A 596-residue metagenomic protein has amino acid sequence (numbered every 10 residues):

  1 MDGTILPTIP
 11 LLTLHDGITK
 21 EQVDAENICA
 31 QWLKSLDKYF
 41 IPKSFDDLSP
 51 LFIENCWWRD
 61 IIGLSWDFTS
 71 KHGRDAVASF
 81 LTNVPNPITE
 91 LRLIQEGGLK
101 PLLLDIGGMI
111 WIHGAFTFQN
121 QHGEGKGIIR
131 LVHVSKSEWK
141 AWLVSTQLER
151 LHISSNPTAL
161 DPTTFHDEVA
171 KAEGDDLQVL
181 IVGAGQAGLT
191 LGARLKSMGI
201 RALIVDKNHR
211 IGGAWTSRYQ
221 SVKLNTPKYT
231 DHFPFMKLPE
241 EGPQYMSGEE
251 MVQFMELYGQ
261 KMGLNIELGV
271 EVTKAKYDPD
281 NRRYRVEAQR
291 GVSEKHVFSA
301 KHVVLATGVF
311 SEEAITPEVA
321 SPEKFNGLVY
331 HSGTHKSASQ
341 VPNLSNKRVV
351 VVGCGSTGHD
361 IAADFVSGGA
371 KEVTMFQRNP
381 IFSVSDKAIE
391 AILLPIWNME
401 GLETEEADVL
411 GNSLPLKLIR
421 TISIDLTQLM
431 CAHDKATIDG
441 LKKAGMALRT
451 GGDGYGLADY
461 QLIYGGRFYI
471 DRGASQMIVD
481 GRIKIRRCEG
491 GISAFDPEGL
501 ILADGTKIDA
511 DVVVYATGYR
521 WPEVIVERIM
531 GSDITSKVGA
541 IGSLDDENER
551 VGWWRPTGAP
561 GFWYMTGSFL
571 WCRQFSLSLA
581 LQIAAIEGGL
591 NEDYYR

Functional and structural regions predicted by a protein language model:
M1-D46, P50, D167-A172, D176: Short, low-complexity N-terminal intrinsically disordered segments enriched in polar/charged residues
D2-P7, A115-A170: Short beta-strand edge/turn micro-motifs at domain boundaries
A25-L33, K38, P42-G108: A solvent-exposed, acidic/Ser-Thr-rich amphipathic alpha-helical stretch
R74-F118, L224-A288, Y464-I485: N-terminal Rossmann-like dinucleotide/flavin-binding domain of flavoprotein oxidoreductases that bind FAD/FMN
Q147, I200, G248-V350, C354-S356 (+5 more regions): Flavin (primarily FAD) cofactor-binding/catalytic cores of flavoenzymes
A172-V205, V350-V351, T357-S367: N-terminal Rossmann-like FAD-binding beta1-loop-alpha1 element of flavoenzymes
L180, A193-Q220, A370-V384: Glycine-rich FAD pyrophosphate-binding loop
T216-Q253, P380-R449: Glycine-rich active-site loop/strand segments that organize a redox cofactor
